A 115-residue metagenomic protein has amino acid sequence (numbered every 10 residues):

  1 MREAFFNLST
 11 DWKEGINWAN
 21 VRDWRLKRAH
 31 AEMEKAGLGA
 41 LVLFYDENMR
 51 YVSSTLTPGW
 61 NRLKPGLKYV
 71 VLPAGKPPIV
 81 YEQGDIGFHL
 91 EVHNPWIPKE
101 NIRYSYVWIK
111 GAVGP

Functional and structural regions predicted by a protein language model:
M1-P115: A composition/biophysics-driven feature that prefers long, compositionally simple stretches
